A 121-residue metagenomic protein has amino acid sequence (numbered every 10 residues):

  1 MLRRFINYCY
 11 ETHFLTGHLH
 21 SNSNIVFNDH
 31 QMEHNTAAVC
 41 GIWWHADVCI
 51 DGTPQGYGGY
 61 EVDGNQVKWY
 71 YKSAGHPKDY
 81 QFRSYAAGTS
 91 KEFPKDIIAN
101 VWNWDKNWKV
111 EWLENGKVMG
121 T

Functional and structural regions predicted by a protein language model:
L2-S90, K109, V118-G120: Conserved beta-sheet core of the metallophosphoesterase superfamily
K95-W104: Short edge beta-strand/loop segments characteristic of extracellular beta-sandwich folds
D105-E114: Solvent-exposed loop/turn segments flanking beta-strands in beta-repeat/beta-sandwich domains
